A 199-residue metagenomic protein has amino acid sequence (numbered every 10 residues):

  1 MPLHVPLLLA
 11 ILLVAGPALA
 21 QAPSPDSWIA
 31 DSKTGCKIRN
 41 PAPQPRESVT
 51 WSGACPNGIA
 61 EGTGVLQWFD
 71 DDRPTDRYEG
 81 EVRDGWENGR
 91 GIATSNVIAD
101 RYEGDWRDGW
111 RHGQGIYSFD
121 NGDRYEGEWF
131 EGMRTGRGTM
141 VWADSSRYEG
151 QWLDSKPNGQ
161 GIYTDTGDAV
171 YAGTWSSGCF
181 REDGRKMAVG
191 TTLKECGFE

Functional and structural regions predicted by a protein language model:
M1-V5: Positively charged n-region of N-terminal signal peptides that target proteins for export
P6-A15: Bacterial N-terminal signal peptides
A18-E199: Intrinsically disordered, low-complexity repeat tracts enriched in Gly/Pro/Ser/Thr and acidic residues, frequently
